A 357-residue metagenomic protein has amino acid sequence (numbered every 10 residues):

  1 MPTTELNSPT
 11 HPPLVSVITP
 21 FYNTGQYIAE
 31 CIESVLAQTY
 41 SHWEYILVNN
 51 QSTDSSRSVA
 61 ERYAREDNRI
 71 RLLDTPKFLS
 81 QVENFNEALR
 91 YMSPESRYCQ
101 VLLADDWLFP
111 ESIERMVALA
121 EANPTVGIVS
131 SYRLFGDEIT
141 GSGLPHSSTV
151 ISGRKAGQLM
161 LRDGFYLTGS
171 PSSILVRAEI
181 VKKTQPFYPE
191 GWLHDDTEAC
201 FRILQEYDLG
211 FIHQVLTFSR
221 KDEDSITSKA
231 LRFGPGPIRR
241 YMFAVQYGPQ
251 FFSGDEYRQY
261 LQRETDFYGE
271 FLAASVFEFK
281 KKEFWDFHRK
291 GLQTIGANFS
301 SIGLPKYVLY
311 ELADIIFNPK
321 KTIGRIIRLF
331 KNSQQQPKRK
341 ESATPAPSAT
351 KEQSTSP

Functional and structural regions predicted by a protein language model:
P2, S275-P357: Membrane-interface aromatic/basic loop that binds lipid-linked glycans or pyrophosphate carriers, typified by
P12-V15, L36-L47, S55, N68-R71: Short loop->beta transition adjacent to catalytic acidic/histidine clusters or analogous donor-positioning motifs
N23-A37, W43: Short, well-formed alpha-helical segments that are part of the catalytic scaffolds of diverse glycosyltransferases
S34, S41, N49-S58, K77 (+1 more regions): A conserved acidic beta->alpha catalytic loop
T75-P94: Glycine-rich, basic loop-to-helix element that forms the pyrophosphate-binding segment of sugar-nucleotide handling
S96-D105: Short beta-strand-to-loop acidic/aromatic patch adjacent to the donor-nucleotide binding site
E111-L144: Conserved donor NDP-sugar-binding/catalytic core segment of glycosyltransferases
V150-R240: Conserved nucleotide-sugar donor-binding catalytic segment
